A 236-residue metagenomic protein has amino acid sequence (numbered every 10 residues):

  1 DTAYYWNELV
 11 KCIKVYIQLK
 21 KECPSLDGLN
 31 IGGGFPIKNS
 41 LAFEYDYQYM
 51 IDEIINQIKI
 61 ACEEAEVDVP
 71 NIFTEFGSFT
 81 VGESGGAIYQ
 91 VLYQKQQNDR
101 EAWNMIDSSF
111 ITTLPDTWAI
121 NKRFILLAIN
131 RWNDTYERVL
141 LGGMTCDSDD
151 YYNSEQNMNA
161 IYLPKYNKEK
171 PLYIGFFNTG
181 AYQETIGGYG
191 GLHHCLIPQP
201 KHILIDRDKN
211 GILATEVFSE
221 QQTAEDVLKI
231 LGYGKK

Functional and structural regions predicted by a protein language model:
D1-R100: Active-site loop/helix belt of alpha/beta enzymes
E53, E63, V67-K236: Charged (often Lys/Glu-rich) extended helix/loop segments that serve as interaction or gating elements
